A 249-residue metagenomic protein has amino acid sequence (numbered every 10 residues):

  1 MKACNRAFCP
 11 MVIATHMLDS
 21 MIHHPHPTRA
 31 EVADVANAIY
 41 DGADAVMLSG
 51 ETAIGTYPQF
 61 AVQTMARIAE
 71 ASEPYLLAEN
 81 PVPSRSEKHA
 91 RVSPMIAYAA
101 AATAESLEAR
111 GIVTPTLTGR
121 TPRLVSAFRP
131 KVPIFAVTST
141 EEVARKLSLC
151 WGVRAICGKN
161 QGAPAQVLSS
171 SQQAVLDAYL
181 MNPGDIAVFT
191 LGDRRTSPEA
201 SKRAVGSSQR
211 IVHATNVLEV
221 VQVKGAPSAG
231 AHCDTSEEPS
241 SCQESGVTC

Functional and structural regions predicted by a protein language model:
R6, T64-A101, V217: Long, charged amphipathic helices and adjacent flexible linkers at domain junctions
M11-A14, I39, V46-L48, I134: Hydrophobic faces of well-ordered beta-strands that scaffold small-molecule active sites in alpha/beta enzyme cores
H16, A38, V125: Conserved, mostly hydrophobic/aromatic
D19-D41: Catalytic cores of alpha/beta
V35-P58: Glycine-rich phosphate-binding active-site loops on the catalytic face of alpha/beta enzymes
T52-P74, I211-V221: C-terminal helical cap(s) of enzyme catalytic domains, especially alpha/beta-barrels
T121-R123, R129-Q166: Nucleotide-binding motor/catalytic cores of P-loop/tubulin-like NTPases across gene-expression machines
R154-C157, Q173, R195-C233: Beta-strand/loop-dominated core regions that host nucleotide or nucleotide-derived cofactor-binding catalytic loops
